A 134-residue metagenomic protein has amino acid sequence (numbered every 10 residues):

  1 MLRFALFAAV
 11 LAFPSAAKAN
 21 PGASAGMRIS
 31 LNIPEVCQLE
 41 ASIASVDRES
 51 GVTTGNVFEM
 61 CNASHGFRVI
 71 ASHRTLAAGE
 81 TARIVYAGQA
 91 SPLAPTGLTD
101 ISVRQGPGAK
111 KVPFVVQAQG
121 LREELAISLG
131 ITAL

Functional and structural regions predicted by a protein language model:
M1-F4: Positively charged n-region of N-terminal signal peptides that target proteins for export
A12-A16: N-terminal signal peptide c-region/cleavage motif recognized by signal peptidases
K18-V85, Q89-L134: N-terminal small/polar-rich segments of proteins
